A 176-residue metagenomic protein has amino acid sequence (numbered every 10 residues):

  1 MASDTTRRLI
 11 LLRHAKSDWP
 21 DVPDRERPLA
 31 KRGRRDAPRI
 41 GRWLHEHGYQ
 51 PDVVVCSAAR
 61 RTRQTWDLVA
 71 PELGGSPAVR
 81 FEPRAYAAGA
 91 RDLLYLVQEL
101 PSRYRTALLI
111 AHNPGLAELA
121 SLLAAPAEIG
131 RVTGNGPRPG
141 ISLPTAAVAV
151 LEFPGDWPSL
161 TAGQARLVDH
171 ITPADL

Functional and structural regions predicted by a protein language model:
M1-A2, P71, E99, G140-S142 (+1 more regions): Short secondary-structure boundary/capping segments
S3-A88, D92, A124-G130, L143: Active-site-proximal alpha-helix that buttresses catalytic centers in soluble enzyme cores
L9, T106-L108, V148: Residue-level preference for the first positions of well-ordered beta-strands
D21, L119, L160: Residues that scaffold the ATP/ADP-binding catalytic core of kinase and kinase-like folds
H47-Y49, L100-R105: Glycine-rich phosphate-binding loop signature in dinucleotide/nucleotide-binding domains
Y104-P126: A glycine-rich beta-strand to alpha-helix segment that forms a phosphate/ribose-binding loop at ligand/cofactor sites
A124-R166: Domain-level recognition of soluble alpha/beta enzyme cores, biased toward histidine phosphatases/phosphomutases
R166-L176: Short, solvent-exposed aromatic-acidic interface loops
